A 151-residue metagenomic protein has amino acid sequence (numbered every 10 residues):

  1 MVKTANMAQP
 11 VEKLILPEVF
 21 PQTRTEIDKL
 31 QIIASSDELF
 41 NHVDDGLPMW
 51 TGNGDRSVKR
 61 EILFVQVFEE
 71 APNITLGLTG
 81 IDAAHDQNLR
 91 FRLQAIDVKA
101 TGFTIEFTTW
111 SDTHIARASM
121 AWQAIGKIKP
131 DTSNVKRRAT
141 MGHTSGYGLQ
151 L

Functional and structural regions predicted by a protein language model:
V2-A71, T79-A84, L89-F91, I96-L151: Extracellular receptor-binding modules and their adjoining Ser/Thr/Gly/Asp/Asn-rich linkers
